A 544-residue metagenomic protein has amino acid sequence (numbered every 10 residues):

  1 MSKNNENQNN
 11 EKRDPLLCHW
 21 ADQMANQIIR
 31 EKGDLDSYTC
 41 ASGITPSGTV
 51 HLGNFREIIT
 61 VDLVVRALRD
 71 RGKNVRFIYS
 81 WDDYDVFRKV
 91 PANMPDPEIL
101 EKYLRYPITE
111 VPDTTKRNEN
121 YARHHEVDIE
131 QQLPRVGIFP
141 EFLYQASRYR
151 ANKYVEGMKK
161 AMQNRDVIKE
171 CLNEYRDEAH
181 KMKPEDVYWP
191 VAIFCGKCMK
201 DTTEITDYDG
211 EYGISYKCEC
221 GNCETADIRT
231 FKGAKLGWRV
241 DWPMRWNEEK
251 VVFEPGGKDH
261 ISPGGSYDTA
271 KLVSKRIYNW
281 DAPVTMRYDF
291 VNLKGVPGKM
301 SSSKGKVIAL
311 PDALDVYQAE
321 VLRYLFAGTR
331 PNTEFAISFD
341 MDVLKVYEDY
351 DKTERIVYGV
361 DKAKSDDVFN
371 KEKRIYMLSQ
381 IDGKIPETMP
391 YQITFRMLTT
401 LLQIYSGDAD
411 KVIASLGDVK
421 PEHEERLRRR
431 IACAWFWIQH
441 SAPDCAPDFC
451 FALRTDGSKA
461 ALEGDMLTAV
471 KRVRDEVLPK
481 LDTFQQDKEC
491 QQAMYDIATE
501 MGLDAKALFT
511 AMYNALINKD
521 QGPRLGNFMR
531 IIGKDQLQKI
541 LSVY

Functional and structural regions predicted by a protein language model:
M1-L35, V50, R76-F77, K169 (+3 more regions): Basic, alpha-helical terminal appendages of large translation-related enzymes
S2-P95, P243-S266: N-terminal catalytic cores of NTP/NDP-binding nucleotidyl/phosphoryl-transfer enzymes
N10, A41-V50, L143, E248-D259 (+4 more regions): Glycine- and acidic
R69-F87, Y278-G295, K506, G522-Y544: Glycine-rich phosphate/pyrophosphate-binding loops and their adjacent beta-strand/loop elements at enzyme active sites
Y84-E101, G157-M158, G298-M300, G305: Charged, often glycine-rich, active-site loop that binds/positions anionic groups
I99-R123, D128-Q132, V136: A glycine-rich helix N-cap at a beta->alpha junction
I138-L310: Active-site cores that bind ATP or allylic diphosphates and position pyrophosphate for catalysis
S262, Y267, D289-P443, I517-Y544: Catalytic adenosine-cofactor/nucleotide-binding cores of aminoacyl-tRNA synthetases and other
